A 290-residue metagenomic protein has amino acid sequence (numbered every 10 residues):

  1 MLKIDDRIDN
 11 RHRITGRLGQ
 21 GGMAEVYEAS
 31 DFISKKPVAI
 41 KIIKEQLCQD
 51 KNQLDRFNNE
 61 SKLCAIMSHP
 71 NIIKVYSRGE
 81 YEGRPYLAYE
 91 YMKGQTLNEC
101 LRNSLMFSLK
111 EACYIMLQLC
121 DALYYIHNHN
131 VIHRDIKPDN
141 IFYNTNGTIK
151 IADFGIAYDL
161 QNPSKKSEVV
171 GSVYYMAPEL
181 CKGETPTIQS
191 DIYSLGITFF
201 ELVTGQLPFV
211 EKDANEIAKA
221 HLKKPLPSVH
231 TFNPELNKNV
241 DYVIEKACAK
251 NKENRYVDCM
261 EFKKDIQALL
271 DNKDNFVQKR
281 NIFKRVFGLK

Functional and structural regions predicted by a protein language model:
K44-I66: AlphaC helix of the eukaryotic protein kinase fold
R78: Activation-segment/catalytic-loop signature of the eukaryotic protein kinase fold
E82-T96, C100: Conserved short submotifs of the Hanks-type protein kinase catalytic core that shape the nucleotide-binding pocket
I115-M116: Activation segment signature within eukaryotic-like protein kinase domains
D121-V131: Protein kinase catalytic-loop region centered on the HRD/HxD motif
D191: Conserved catalytic-loop aspartate of Hanks-type protein kinases
